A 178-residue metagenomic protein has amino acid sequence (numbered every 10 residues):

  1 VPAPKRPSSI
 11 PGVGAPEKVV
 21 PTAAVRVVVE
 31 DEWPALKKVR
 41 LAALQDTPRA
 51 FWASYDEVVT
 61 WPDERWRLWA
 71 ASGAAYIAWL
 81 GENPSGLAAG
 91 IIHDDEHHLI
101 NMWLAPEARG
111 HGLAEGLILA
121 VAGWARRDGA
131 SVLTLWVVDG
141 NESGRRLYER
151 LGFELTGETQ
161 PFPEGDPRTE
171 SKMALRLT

Functional and structural regions predicted by a protein language model:
V1-D31, K38, A42, L177-T178: Conserved N-terminal entry element of GNAT/NAT acetyltransferase domains
I10-P11, D46, E115: A periodicity- and composition-biased signal for non-globular, repetitive helical segments
A15, G73-A75, E170: Short, acidic/polar N-cap/turn motifs at the starts of alpha helices
P21-A24, I100, L133, T169: Short amphipathic alpha-helical segments
V27-E107, I118-A120, W124, D128 (+2 more regions): Acetyl-CoA-dependent GNAT
H111: Flexible nucleotide-binding loop
S131-T134, V138-T178: C-terminal "cap" of GNAT-fold acetyltransferases
